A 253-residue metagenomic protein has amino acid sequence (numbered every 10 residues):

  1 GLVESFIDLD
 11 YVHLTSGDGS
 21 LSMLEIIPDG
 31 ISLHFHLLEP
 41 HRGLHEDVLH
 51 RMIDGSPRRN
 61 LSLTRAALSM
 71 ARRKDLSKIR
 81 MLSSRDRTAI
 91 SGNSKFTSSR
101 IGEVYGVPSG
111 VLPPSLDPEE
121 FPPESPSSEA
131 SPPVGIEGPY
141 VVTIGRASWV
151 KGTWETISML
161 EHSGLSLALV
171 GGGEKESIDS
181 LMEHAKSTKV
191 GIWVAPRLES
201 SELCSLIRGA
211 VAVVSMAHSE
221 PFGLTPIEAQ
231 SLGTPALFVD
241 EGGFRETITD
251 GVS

Functional and structural regions predicted by a protein language model:
Y11-H13, I27-L61, G110: Active-site proximal beta-strand in glycosyltransferases
H41, M52-I90, T97-S99: Membrane-proximal helix-turn-helix segments that form the acceptor-binding/catalytic region of lipid-linked
S99, E103-V104, P108-G110, L116-G138: Acidic anion/phosphate-binding donor-loop and adjacent secondary structure in glycosyltransferase catalytic cores
P139, R146-H162: A conserved mid-protein helix/loop that constitutes part of the nucleotide-sugar donor-binding site
I144, L165-L181, W193-P196: Glycosyltransferase donor-sugar binding loop
G173-E176, V190-I207, G242: Conserved active-site histidine-acidic residue motif and adjacent donor-binding/catalytic loop of glycosyltransferases
H218: Aromatic "clamp/platform" in nucleotide-sugar-dependent glycosyltransferases that forms part of the donor/acceptor
P235-F238, I248: Short hydrophobic beta-strand element within catalytic cores of glycosyltransferases and related nucleotide-activated
